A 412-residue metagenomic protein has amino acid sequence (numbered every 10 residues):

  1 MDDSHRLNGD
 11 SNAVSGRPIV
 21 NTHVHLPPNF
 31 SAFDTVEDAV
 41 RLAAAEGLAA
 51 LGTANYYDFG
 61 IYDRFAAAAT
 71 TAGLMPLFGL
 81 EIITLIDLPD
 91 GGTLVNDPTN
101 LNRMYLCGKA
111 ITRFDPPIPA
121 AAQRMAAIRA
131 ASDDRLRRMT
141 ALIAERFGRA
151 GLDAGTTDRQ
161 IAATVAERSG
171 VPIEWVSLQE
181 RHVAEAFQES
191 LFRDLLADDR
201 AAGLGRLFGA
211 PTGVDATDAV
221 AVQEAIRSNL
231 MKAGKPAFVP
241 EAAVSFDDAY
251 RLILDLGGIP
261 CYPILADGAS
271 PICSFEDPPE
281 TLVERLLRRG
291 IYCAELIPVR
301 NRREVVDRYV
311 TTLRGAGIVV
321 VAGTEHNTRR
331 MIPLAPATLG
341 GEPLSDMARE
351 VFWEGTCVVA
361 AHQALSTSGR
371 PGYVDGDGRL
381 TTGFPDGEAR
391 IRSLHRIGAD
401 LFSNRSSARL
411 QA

Functional and structural regions predicted by a protein language model:
M1-R103, E224-G257, Y262-M331, S345-A360 (+1 more regions): An N-terminally biased module of ancient metal coordination in phosphate/nucleic-acid-related enzymes
L88-A131, Q179-G234, L339-G369: Active-site gating loops and adjacent loop-to-helix segments of metal-dependent hydrolytic enzymes
L94-D153, R288-R303, D307: Active-site gating/metal-coordination segments in enzymes
D115-A202, N404-S407: Non-catalytic, alpha-helical, charged scaffold/linker segments that couple or flank catalytic or architectural cores
M331-L339: Outer-membrane beta-barrel translocator/channel fold
